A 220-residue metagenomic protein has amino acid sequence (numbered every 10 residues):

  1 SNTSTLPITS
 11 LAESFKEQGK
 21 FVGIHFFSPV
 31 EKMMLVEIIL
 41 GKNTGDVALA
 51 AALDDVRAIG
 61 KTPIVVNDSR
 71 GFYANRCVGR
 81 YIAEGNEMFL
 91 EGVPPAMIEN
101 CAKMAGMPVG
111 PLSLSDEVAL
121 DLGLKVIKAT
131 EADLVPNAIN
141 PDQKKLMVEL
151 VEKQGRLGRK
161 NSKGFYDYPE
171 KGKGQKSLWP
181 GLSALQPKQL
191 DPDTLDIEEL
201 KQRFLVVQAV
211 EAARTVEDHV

Functional and structural regions predicted by a protein language model:
S1-V220: N-terminal glycine-rich phosphate-binding loop for ADP-containing cofactors
